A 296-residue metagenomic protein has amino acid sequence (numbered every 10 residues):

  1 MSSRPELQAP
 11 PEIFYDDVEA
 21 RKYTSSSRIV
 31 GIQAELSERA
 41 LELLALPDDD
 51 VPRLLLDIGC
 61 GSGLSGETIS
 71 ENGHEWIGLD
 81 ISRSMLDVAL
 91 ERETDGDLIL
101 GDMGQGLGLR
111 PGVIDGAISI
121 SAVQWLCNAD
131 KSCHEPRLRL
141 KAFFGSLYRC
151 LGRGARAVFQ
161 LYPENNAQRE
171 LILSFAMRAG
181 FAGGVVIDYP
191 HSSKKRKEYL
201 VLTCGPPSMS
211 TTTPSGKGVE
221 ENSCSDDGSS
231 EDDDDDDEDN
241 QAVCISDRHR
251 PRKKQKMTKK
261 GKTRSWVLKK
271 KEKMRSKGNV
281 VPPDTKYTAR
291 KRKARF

Functional and structural regions predicted by a protein language model:
M1-D50: Conserved class I S-adenosyl-L-methionine
R53-G106: Class I SAM-dependent methyltransferase SAM/SAH-binding core
G104-A117: A short acidic, Gly/Pro-enriched loop at the edge of an enzyme's catalytic core that lines a small-molecule cofactor
S119-A122: A short beta-strand submotif of the Rossmann-like class I SAM-dependent methyltransferase core that lines
E135-R153: A short glycine-rich, Lys/Arg-flanked "PGG" loop and its adjoining helix->strand segment in the class I
G154-L161: Conserved beta-strand signature within the Rossmann-like core of class I S-adenosyl-L-methionine
F181-S192: Conserved S-adenosyl-L-methionine
R196-F296: C-terminal lobe and adjacent flexible extensions of AdoMet/dcAdoMet transferase-like proteins
